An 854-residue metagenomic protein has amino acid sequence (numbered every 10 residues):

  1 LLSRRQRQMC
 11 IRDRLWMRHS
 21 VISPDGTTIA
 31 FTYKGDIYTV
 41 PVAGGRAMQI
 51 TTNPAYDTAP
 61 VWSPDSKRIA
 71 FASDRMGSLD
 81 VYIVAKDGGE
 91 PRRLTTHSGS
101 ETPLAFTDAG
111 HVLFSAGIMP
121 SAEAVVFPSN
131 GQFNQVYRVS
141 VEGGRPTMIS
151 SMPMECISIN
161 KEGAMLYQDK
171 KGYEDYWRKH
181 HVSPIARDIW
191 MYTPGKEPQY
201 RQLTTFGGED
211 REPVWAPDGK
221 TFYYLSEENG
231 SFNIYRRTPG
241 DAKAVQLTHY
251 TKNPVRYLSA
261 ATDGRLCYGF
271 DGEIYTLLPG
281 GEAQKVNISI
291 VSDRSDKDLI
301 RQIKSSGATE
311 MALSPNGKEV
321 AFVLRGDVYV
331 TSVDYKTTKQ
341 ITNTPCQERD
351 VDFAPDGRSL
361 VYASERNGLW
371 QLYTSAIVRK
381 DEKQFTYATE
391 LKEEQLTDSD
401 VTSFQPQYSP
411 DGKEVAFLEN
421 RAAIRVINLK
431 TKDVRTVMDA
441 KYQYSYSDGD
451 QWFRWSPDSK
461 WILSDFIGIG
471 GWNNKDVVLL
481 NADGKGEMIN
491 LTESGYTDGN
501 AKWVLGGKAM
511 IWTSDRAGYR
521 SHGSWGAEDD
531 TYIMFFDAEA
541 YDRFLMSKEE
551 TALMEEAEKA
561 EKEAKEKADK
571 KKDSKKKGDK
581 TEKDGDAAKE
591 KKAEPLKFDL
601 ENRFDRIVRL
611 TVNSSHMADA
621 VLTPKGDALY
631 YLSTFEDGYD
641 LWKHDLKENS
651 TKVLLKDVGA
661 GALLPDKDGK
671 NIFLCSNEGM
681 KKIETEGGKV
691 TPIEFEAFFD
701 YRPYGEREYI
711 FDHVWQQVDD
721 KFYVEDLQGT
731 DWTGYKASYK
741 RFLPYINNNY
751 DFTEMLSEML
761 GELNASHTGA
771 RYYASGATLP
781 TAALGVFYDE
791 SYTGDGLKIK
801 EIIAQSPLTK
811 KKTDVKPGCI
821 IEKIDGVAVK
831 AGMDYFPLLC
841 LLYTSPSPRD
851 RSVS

Functional and structural regions predicted by a protein language model:
L1-R7, I11, Y843-V853: Single conserved hydrophobic/aromatic residue that forms the stacking wall/gate of nucleotide- or nucleobase-binding
R4-Q8, R12-M17, S292-S305, T389-E394 (+1 more regions): A short helix->beta-strand "capping" segment at the edge of beta-propeller domains
R12-Y38, A308-G326, T611-D627: Beta-strand-rich domains and repeat architectures in extracellular enzymes and scaffolds, especially beta-propellers
V21-G26, P60-R68, L104-H111, I157-A164 (+9 more regions): Blade-terminus and WD-like Trp-Asp/Gly-His loop motifs, strongest in beta-propeller folds
T32-Y38, T52-D57, A70-Y82, E90-T102 (+27 more regions): A flexible loop/linker signature enriched in serine peptidases of the S9 family
R606, V612-N649, Q805, V815-E822: Long hydrophobic segments that form regular secondary structure
L763-Q805, T809: PDZ/PDZ-like peptide-tail recognition elements
K810-D834, L838: Conserved PDZ fold ligand-binding element
